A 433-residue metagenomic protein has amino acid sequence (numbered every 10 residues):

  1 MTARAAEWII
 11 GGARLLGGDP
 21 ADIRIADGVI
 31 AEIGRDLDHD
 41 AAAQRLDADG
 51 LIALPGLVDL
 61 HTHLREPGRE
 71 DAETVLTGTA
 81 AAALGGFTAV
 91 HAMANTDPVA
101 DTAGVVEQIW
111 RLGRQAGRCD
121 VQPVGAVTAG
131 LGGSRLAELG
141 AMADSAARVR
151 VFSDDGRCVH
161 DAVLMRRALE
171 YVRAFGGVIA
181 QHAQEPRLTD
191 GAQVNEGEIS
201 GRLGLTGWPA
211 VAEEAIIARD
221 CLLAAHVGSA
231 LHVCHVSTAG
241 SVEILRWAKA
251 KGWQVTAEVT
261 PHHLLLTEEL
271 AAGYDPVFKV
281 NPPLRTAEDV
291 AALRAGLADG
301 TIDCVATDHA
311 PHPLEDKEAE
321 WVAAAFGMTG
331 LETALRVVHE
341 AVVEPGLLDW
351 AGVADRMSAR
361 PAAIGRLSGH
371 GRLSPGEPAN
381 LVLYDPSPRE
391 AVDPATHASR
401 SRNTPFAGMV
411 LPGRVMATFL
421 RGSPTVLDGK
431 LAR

Functional and structural regions predicted by a protein language model:
M1-P55: Histidine-rich, glycine-flanked metal-binding segment
A13, G28, G50, H61 (+15 more regions): Divalent metal-coordination and catalytic microenvironments
L51-A116: Metal-associated gating/positioning segment near the N- to mid-region
L60-E73, A94-T96, Q122-R135, G156 (+1 more regions): Active-site mouth loops of central-metabolism enzymes
R111-V127: A glycine-rich helix N-cap at a beta->alpha junction
L136-V305: Histidine/acidic residue-rich metal-binding segments in metalloenzymes
R202-A230, V277, A298-D299, D303-V305 (+1 more regions): His/Asp/Glu-enriched, well-ordered alpha-helical/loop segment that forms or immediately abuts the divalent-metal
E320-A323, P375-R433: C-terminal cap of metal-dependent C-N hydrolases
